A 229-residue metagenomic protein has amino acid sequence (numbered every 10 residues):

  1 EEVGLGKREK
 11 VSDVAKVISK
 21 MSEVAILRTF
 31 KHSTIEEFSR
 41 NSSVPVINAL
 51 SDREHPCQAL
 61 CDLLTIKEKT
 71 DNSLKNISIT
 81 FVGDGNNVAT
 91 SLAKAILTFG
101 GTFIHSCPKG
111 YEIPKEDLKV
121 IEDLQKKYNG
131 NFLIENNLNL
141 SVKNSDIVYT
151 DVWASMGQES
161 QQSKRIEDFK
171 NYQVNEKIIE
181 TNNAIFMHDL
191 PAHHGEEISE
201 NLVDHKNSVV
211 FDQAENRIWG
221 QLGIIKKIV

Functional and structural regions predicted by a protein language model:
E1-K67, H194: Phosphate/diphosphate ligand-binding glycine-rich loop within oxidoreductases
G6-K7, H55-C61, I113-D117, W219-G223: Short, charged, surface-exposed secondary-structure boundary motifs
M21, N41-S42, F99, N182 (+1 more regions): Short, structured coil segments at secondary-structure junctions
I26-R28, V46-A49, H55, F81 (+3 more regions): General beta-strand structural signal in soluble alpha/beta enzymes
T70-T150: Glycine-rich phosphate/diphosphate-binding loop of Rossmann-like nucleotide-binding domains
D123-N201, S208: Rossmann-like adenosine-cofactor binding region
D204-V229: C-terminal helix-to-coil terminal segments
